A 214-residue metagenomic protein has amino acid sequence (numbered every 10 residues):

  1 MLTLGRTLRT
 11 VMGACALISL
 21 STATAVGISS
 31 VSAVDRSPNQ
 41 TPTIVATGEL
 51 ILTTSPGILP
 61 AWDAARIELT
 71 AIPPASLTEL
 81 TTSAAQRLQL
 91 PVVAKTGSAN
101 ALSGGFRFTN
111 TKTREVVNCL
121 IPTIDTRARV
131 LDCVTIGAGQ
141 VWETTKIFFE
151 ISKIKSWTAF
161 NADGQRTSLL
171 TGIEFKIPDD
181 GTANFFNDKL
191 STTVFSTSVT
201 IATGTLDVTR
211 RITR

Functional and structural regions predicted by a protein language model:
M1-A33: Secretory targeting and sorting signals
L2, R6, C15-I18, L88 (+4 more regions): Intrinsic-disorder/low-complexity peptide segments enriched for small residues
T3, V11, A25, A46 (+6 more regions): Intrinsically disordered, low-complexity segments enriched in small/polar residues
R9, L17, V31, L52 (+3 more regions): Intrinsically disordered, low-complexity, compositionally biased regions/tails
S32-S98, G172-R214: N-terminal segment immediately downstream of the Sec signal-peptide cleavage site in secreted/extracellular proteins
I72-S152: Predominantly extracellular/secreted and cell-surface proteins with exposed, flexible low-complexity segments
L120-P122, W157, I173, G204: Generic beta-strand hydrophobic packing signal
T135-D180: Extended amphipathic ligand-handling, pore-lining, and cofactor/metal-binding catalytic surfaces
